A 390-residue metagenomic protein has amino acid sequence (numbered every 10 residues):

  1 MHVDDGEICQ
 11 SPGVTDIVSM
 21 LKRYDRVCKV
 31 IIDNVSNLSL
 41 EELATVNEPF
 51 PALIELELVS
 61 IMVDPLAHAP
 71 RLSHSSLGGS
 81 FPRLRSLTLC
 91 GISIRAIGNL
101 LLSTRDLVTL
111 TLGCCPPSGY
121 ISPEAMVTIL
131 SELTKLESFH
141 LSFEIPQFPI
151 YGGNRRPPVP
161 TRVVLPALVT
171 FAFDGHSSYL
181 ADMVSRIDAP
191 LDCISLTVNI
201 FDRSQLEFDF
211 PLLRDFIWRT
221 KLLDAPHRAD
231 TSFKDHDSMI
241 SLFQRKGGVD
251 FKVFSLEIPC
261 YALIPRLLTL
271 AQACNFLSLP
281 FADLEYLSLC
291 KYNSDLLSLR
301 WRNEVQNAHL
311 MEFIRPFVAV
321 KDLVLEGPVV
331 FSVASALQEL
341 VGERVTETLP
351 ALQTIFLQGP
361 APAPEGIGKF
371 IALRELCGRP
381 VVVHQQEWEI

Functional and structural regions predicted by a protein language model:
M1-I390: Leucine-rich repeat
